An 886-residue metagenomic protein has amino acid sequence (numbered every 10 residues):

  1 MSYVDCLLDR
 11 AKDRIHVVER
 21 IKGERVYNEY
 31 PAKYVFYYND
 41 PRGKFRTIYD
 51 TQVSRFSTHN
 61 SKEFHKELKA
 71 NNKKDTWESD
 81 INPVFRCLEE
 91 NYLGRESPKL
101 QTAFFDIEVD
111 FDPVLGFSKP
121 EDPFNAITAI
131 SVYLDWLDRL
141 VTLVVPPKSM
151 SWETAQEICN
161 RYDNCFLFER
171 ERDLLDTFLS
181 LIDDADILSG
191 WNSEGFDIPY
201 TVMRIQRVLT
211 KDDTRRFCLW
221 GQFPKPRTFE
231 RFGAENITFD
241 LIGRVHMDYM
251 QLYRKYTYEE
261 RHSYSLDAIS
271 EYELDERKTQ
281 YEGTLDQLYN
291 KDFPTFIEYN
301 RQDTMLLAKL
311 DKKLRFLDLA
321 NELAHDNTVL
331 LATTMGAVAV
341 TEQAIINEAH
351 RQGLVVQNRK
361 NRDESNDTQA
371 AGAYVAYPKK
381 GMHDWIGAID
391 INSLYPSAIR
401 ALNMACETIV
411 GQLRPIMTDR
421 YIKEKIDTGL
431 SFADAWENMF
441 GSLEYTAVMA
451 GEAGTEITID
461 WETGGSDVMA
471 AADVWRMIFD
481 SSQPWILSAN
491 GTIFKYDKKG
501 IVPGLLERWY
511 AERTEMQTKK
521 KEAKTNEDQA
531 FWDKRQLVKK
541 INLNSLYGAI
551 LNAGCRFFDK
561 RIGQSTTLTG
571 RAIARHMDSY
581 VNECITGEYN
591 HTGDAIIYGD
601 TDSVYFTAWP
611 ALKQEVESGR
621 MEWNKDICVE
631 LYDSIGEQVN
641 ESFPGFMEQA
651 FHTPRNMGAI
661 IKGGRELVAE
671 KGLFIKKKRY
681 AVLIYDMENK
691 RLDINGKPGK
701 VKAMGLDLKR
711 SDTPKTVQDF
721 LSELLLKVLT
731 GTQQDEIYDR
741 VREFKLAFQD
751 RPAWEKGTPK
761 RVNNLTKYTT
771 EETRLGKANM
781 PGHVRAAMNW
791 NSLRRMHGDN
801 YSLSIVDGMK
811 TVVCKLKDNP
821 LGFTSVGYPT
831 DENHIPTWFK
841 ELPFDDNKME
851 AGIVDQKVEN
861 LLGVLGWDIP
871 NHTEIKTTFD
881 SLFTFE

Functional and structural regions predicted by a protein language model:
M1-D184, C218, R301-Q302, A308-H325 (+6 more regions): DnaQ-like (DEDDh/DEDDy) 3′-5′ exonuclease domain used for proofreading and 3′-end trimming on nucleic acids
R139-L143, K148-C165, E169, L188 (+3 more regions): Active-site-proximal helix-loop-helix substrate-binding element of RNase H-like nuclease domains
F178-T201: Proline-aspartate-enriched helix->loop->beta-strand connector
K278, A574-T601: Active-site palm subdomain of RNA-directed nucleic acid polymerases
D286-R414, T418-I426, L430-S431, D528-Y580 (+4 more regions): Common nucleic-acid-contacting/processivity interface regions adjacent to the catalytic cores of nucleic-acid enzymes
L506-A523, K539: Non-transmembrane amphipathic alpha-helical segments
V604-I635: Catalytic palm subdomain of template-directed nucleic-acid polymerases, centered on the conserved carboxylate motif
Y632-E886: C-terminal, non-catalytic extensions of nucleic-acid polymerases
